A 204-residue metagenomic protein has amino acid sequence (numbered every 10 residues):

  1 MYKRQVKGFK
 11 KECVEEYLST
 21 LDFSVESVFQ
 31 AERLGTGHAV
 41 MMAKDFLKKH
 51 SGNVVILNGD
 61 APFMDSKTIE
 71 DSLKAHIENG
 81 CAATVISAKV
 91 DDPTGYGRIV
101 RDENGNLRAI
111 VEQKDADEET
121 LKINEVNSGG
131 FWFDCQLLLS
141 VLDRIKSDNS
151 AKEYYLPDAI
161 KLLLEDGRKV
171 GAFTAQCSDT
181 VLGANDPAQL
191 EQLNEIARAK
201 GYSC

Functional and structural regions predicted by a protein language model:
K3-G59, F63-K67, D71-K74: Conserved N-terminal catalytic core of the sugar/cofactor nucleotidyltransferase
R4-Q5, V55-I56, A83-I86, A172: Structural beta-sheet core signal
V28-Q30, I86, F173-A175: Conserved beta-strand termini and adjacent loop/short-helix elements that scaffold enzyme active sites in alpha/beta
E32-R33, G59-P62, V90-D91, S178 (+1 more regions): Short glycine-rich anion-binding loops that position phosphate/pyrophosphate groups of nucleotides and phosphorylated
K44, S51, A88-E119: Rossmann-like NAD(P)H-binding beta-loop-alpha module
S51, G80-A83, R168: Short, high-confidence coil segments that cap the C-terminus of an alpha-helix and link into the following beta-strand
K67-T94: Conserved donor-nucleotide/metal-binding helix-loop-beta segment in metal-dependent transferases, i.e., the alpha-helix
L107-V181, N185-C204: Catalytic-core segments of class I nucleotidyltransferases/pyrophosphorylases that form NMP-activated intermediates
